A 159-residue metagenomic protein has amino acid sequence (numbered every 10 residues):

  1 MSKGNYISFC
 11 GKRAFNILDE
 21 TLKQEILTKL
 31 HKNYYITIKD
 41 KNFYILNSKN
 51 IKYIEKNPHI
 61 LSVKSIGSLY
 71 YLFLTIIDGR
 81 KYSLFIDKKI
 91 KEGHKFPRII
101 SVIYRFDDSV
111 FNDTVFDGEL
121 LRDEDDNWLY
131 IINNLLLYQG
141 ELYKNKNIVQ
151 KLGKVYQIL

Functional and structural regions predicted by a protein language model:
M1-L120: Active-site-proximal "nucleotidyltransferase
S2-G11, R105-L159: Catalytic nucleotidyltransferase
